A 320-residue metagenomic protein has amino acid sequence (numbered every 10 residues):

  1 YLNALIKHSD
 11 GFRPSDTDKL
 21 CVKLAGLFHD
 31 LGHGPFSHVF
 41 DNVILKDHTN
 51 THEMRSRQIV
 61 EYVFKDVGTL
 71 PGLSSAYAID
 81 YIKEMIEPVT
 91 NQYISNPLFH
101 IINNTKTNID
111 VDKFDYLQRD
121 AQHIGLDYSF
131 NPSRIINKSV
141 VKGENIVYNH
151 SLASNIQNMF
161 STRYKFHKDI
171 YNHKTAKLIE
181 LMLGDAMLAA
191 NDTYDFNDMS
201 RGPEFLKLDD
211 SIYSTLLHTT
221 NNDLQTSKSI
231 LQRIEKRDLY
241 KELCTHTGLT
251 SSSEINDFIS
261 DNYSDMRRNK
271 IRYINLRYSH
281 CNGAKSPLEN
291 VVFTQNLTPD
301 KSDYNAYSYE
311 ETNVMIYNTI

Functional and structural regions predicted by a protein language model:
Y1-K23, L31-I320: Histidine-centered, transition-metal-coordinating active-site segments
